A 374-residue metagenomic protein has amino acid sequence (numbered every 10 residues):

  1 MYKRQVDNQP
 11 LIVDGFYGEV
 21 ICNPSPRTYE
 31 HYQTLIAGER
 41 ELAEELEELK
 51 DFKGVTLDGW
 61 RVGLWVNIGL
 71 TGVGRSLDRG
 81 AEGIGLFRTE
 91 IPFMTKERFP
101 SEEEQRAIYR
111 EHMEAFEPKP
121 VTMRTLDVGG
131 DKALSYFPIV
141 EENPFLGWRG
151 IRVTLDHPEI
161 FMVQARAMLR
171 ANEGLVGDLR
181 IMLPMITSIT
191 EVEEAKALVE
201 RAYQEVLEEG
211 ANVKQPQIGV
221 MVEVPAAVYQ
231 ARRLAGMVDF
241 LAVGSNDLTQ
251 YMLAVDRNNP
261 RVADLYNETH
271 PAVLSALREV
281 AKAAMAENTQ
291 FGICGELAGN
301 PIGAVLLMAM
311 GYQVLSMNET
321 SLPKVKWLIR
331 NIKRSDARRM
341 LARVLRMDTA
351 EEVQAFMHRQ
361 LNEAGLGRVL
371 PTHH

Functional and structural regions predicted by a protein language model:
M1-Q5: Conserved small/polar residues in nucleotide/adenosyl-binding loops
N8-L11: Loop/turn positions that initiate beta-strands
Y17, P24: Beta-strand/loop-dominated core regions that host nucleotide or nucleotide-derived cofactor-binding catalytic loops
Q33-T34: A short, Lys/Arg-enriched interface patch at domain edges and termini
R40-H374: Conserved alpha/beta-domain cores
